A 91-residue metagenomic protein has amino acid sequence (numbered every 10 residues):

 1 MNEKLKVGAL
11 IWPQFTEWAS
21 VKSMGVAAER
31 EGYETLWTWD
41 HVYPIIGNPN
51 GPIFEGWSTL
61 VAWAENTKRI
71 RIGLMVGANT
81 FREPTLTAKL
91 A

Functional and structural regions predicted by a protein language model:
M1-T67: N-terminal beta1-alpha1-beta2 module of alpha/beta enzyme domains
E17-S23, T80-A91: Glycine-rich anion/phosphate-binding loops
N48-N50, G77-E83: Glycine-rich "substrate-gating" loop/helix at the edge of Rossmann-like oxidoreductase active sites
T67-M75: Conserved catalytic cysteine-centered active-site region of acyl-thioester-dependent Claisen-condensing enzymes
